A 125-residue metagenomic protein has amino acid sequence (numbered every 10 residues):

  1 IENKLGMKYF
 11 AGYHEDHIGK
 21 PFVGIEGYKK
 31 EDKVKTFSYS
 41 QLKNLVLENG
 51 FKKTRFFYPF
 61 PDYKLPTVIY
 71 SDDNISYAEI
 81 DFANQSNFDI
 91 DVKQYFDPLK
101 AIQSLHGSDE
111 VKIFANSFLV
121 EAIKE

Functional and structural regions predicted by a protein language model:
I1-V23: Conserved class I S-adenosyl-L-methionine
E15, G19-K30, F60, L65-V68: Basic, glycine-/proline-tolerant helical and adjacent loop/strand elements that line or dock onto nucleic-acid
I25, K29-V34, K43, P98 (+1 more regions): Signature of N6-adenine DNA methyltransferases within the class I
E31-Y58: Short alpha-helix
K53-D91: Conserved catalytic loop of SAM-dependent methyltransferase domains
D72-A78, S108-E125: Core SAM-dependent methyltransferase catalytic element
S86-K93, P98, N116, V120: Hydrophobic packing positions characteristic of elongated beta-solenoid/beta-helix-type spike/fiber shafts
Q94-L105, E110: Short linear interaction motifs
